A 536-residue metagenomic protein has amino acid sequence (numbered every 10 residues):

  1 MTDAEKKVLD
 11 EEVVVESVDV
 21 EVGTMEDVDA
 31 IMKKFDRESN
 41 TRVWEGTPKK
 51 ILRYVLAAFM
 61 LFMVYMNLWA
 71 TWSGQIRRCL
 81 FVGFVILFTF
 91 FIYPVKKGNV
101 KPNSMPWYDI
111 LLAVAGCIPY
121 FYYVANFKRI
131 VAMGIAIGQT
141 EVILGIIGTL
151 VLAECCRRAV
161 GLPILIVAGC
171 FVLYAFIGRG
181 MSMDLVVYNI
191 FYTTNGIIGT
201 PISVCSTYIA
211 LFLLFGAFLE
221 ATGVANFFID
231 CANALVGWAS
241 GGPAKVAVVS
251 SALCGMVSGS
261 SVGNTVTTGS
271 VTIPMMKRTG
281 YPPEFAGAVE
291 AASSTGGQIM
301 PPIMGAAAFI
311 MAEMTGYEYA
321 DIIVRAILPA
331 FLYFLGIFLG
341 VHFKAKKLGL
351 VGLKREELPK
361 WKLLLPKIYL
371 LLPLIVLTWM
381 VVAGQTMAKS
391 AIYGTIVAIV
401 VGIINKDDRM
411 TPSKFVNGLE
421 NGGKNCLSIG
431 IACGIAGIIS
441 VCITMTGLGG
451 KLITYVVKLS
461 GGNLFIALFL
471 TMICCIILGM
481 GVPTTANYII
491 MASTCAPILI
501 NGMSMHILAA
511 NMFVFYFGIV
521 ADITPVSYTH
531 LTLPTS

Functional and structural regions predicted by a protein language model:
T2-A132, V142-I146: Conserved, well-structured core domains of diverse proteins
V55-A57, R77-F91, Y108-C117, V142-V151 (+7 more regions): Hydrophobic mid-bilayer segments of alpha-helices in multi-pass membrane transport proteins, especially secondary
I118, E154, R158-A159, P163-Y174 (+9 more regions): Core transmembrane alpha-helical segments of multi-pass membrane transporters/permeases
Q139-I143, N195-Y208, A234-V248, T279-F285 (+4 more regions): Membrane-interfacial loop-to-helix junctions in multi-pass transporters
Y208-I209, D230, G241-G255, Y281-T295 (+4 more regions): Alpha-helical transmembrane segments of multi-pass membrane proteins
F212-N264, T268-P283, L452: Membrane-embedded helical hairpins/re-entrant loop segments and their flanking transmembrane helices within multi-pass
T267-T279, F309-V324, L459-G461, C475-V520 (+1 more regions): Membrane-interfacial helix-loop connectors
T529-T535: Conserved small/polar residues in nucleotide/adenosyl-binding loops
